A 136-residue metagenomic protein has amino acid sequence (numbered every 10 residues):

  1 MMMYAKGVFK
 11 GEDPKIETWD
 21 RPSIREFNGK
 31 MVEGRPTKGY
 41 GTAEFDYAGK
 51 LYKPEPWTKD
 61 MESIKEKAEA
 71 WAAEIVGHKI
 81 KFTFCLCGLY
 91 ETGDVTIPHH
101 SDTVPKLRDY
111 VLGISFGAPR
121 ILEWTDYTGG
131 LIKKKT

Functional and structural regions predicted by a protein language model:
M1-T136: Non-heme Fe(II) oxygenase metal-center motifs and adjacent flexible, charged/small-residue loops
